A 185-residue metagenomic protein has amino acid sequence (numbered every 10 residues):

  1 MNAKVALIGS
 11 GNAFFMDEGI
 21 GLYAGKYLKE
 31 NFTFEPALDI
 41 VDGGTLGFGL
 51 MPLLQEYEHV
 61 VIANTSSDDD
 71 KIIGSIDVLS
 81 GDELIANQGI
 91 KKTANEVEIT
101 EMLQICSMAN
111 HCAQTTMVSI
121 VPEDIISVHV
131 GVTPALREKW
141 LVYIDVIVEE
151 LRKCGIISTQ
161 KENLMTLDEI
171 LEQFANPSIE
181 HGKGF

Functional and structural regions predicted by a protein language model:
M1-A3, G184-F185: Short, Lys/Arg-enriched, disordered terminal segments
N2-I8, A13-D17, Y23-E83: Nucleotide and nucleotide-moiety/phosphate-recognizing core
A13, L84-A86, E123-I126: A short, flexible beta-alpha/helix-coil linker loop
G19, Y23, T45, V97-T100 (+2 more regions): Conserved active-site and cofactor/substrate-binding residues in soluble primary-metabolism enzymes
L22-K26, M51, T100-L103, I144 (+1 more regions): Predominant activation on well-ordered alpha-helical scaffold segments within soluble catalytic domains
T65-T115: Helix-loop-strand module that forms the ligand-binding subsite of alpha/beta enzymes
M102-F185: Phosphate-binding/catalytic loops
